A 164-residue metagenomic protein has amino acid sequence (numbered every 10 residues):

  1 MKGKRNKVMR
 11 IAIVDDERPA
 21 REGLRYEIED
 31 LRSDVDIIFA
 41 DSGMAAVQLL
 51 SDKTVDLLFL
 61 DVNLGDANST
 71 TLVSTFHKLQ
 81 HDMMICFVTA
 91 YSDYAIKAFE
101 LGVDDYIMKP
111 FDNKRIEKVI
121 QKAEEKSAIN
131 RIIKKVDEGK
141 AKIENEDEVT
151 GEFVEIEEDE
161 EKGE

Functional and structural regions predicted by a protein language model:
M1-R10: Non-catalytic signal-transmission and effector/linker regions of two-component phosphorelay proteins
V8, D34-D36, D82, V103: A generic structural signal for alpha->beta connector loops
R10, R18-I38: Two-component/phosphorelay signaling modules centered on CheY-like receiver
V14-D15, A40, L58: Conserved sequence signature across two-component system core domains
D16-R18, V62: Generic detector of well-ordered alpha-helical packing
M44-G139: CheY-like receiver
E124-E164: Conserved binding/recognition cores within well-folded domains
